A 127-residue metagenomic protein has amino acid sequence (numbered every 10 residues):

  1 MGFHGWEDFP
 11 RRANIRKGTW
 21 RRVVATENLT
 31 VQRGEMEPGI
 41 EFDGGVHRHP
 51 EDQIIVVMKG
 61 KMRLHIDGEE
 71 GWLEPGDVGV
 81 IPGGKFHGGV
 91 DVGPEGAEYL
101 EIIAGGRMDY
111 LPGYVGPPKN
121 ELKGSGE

Functional and structural regions predicted by a protein language model:
M1-Q32, G44, Y114-E127: A short, N-terminal "cap"/entry segment at the start of jelly-roll beta-barrel domains of the cupin/DSBH fold
I15, R22-V23, F42-R48, I66 (+1 more regions): Short histidine-centered beta-strand/loop micro-motifs that create catalytic or ligand/metal-coordination sites
E27, H65-E69: Short strand-coil-strand connectors
Q32, V57-M58, H65, E74 (+2 more regions): Beta-strand residues in well-ordered beta-sheet regions across diverse protein folds
M36, R48-L64, I102: Short, conserved beta-strand element in jelly-roll/cupin
G68-G83: Short acidic-glycine-tyrosine-enriched beta hairpin
G83-D109: Ligand-binding loop in jelly-roll beta-barrel domains
